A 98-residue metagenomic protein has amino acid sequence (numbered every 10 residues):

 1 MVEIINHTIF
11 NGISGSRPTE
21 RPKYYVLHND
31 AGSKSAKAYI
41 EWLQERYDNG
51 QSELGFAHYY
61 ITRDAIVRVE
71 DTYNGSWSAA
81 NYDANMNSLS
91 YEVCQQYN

Functional and structural regions predicted by a protein language model:
M1-N98: Active-site-adjacent loop/helix surface patches within enzyme catalytic domains that shape the substrate-binding cleft
